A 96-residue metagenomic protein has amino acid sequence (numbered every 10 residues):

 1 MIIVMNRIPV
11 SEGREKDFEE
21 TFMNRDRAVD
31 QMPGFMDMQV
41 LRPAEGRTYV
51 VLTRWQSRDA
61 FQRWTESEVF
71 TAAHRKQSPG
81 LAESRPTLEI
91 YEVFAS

Functional and structural regions predicted by a protein language model:
I2, Q39-G46, R75-S96: Glycine-rich beta-strand-turn "strand-cap" elements at beta-sheet edges
I2-I8, Q39-S67: Short, well-ordered beta-strand segments in beta-rich or mixed alpha/beta enzyme and ligand-binding folds
R7, S67-A72, F94-S96: Short flexible/disordered coil segments
P9-E19: Short, surface-exposed ligand-recognition loops at beta-strand->loop->(often short) alpha-helix junctions that present
V10-E12, S57, E92-A95: Non-catalytic surface loops within mature trypsin-like serine protease
K16, D59-F61, S96: Residue-level signal for secondary-structure boundary sites
N24-M36, R54-L88: An amphipathic, aromatic/His-enriched active-site/gating alpha helix that lines ligand/cofactor pockets
